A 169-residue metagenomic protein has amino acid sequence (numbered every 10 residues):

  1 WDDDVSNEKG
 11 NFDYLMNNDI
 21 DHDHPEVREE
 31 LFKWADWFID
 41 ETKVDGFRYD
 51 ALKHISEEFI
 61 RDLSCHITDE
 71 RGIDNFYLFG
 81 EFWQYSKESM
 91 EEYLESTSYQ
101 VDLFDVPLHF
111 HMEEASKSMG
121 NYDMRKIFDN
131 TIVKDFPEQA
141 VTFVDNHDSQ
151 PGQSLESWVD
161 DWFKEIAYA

Functional and structural regions predicted by a protein language model:
W1-D13: Core domains of carbohydrate- and sulfate-ester-processing enzymes
E8-K9, N18, V44: Phosphate-group recognition and catalysis centered on beta-loop-alpha active-site segments
G10-F12, E29, I132-D135: Short hydrophobic/aromatic segments of transmembrane alpha-helices and their interfaces
N17-E30: Active-site mouth loops of central-metabolism enzymes
K33-A169: Active-site-proximal helices and loops of the catalytic beta/alpha 8
